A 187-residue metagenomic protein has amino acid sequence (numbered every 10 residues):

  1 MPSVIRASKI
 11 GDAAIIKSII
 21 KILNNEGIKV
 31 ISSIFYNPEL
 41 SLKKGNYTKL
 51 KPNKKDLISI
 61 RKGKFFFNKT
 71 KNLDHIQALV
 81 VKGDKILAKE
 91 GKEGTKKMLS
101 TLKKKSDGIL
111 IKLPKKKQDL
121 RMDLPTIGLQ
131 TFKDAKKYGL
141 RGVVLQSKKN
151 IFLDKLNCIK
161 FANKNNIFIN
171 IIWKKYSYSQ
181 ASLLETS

Functional and structural regions predicted by a protein language model:
M1-V4, K9-I19, L23-K136, L145 (+1 more regions): Conserved mixed alpha/beta catalytic, RNA-binding, or beta-rich assembly cores of soluble enzyme, regulatory
S3, S177-S187: Disordered, low-complexity tails and leader-like regions
K133, Y138-G142, Q146-Y176, S187: C-terminal binding/interaction regions
